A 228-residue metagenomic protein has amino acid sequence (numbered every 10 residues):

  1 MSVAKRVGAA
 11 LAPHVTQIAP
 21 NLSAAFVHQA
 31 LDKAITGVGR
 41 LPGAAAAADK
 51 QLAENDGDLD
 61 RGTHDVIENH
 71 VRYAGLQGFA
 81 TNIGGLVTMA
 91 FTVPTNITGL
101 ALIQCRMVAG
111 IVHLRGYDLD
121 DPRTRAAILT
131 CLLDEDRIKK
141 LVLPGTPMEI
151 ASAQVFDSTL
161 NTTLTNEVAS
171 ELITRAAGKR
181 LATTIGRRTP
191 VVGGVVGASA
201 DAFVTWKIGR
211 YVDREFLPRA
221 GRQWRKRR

Functional and structural regions predicted by a protein language model:
M1-F79, R106-R228: Terminal, membrane-proximal amphipathic helices and intrinsically disordered targeting/regulatory segments
H64-E68, V93-L100: Short secondary-structure transition/capping motifs
Q77-T98, V191-V195: Conserved phosphate/anionic-ligand binding catalytic regions in large, soluble enzymes, centered on
G99-M107: Structural signature of FAD isoalloxazine-binding scaffolds in flavoprotein oxidoreductases
